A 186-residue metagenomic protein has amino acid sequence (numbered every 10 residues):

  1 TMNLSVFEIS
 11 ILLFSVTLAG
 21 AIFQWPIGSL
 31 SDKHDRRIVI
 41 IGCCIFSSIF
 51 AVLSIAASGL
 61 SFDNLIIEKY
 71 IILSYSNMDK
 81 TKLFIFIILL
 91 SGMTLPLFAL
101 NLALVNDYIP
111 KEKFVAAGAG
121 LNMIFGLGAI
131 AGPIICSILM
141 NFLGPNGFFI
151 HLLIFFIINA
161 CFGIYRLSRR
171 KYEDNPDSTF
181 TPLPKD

Functional and structural regions predicted by a protein language model:
V6-F7, I109-L121: Loop-to-transmembrane helix entry/capping segments in MFS-fold secondary transporters and related SLC/MFSD carriers
I11-G20, L121, F125: Transmembrane alpha-helical segments of major facilitator superfamily
T17-W25, A129-I130: Residue-level signature of mid-helix packing/kink "hotspots" within the transmembrane helices of 12-pass Major
F23-D35, M140-N141: Helix-to-loop junctions at the C-terminal end of transmembrane segments in multipass secondary transporters
I38-L53: Structural signature of the two symmetry-related core transmembrane helices
L95-I109: Intracellular juxtamembrane helix-capping segments at the cytosolic ends of symmetry-related transmembrane helices
I138-F156: A membrane-interface helix-boundary motif in multi-pass transporters
R166-D186: Intrinsic disorder in cytosolic terminal tails and internal cytosolic loops of multi-pass membrane transporters
